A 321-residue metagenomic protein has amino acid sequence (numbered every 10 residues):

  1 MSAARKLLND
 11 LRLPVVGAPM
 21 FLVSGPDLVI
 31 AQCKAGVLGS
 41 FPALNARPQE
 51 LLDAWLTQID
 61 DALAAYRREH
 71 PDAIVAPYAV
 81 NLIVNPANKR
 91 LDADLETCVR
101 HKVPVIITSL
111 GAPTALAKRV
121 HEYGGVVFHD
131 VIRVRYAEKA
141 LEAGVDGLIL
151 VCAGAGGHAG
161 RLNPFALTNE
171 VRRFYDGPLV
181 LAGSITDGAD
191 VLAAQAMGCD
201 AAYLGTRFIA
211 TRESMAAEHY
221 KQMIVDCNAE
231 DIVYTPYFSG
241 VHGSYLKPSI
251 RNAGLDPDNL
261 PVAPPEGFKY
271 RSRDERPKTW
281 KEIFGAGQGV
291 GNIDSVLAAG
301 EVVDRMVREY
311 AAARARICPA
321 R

Functional and structural regions predicted by a protein language model:
M1-P178: Active-site entrance/lid segments in N-terminal catalytic domains of soluble metabolic enzymes
R161-V180, T186-R321: Conserved active-site-proximal phosphate/metal-binding subdomains
